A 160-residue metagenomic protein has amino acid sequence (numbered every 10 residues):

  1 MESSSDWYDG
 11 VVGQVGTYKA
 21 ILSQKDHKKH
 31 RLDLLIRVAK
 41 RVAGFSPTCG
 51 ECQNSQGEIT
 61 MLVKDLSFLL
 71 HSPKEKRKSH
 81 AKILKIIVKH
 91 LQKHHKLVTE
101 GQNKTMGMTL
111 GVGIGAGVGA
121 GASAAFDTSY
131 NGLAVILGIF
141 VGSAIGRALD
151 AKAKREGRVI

Functional and structural regions predicted by a protein language model:
M1-E51: N-terminal leader/propeptide segments of preproteins
G16-A20, Q24, G44, L66-L69 (+3 more regions): Generic, low-specificity signal for short hydrophobic/alpha-helical stretches with a mild N-terminal bias, encompassing
H30, G44-P47, E51, K93-G101 (+3 more regions): Sparse, context-dependent recognition of short Cys/His-centered cofactor- or disulfide-binding micro-motifs
R31-R77: Long, solvent-exposed extracytoplasmic domains/loops
G57, M61-G113, G117-T128: Membrane-proximal, non-transmembrane alpha-helical segments
M106-E156: Transmembrane alpha-helical hairpins and terminal membrane-anchor modules
